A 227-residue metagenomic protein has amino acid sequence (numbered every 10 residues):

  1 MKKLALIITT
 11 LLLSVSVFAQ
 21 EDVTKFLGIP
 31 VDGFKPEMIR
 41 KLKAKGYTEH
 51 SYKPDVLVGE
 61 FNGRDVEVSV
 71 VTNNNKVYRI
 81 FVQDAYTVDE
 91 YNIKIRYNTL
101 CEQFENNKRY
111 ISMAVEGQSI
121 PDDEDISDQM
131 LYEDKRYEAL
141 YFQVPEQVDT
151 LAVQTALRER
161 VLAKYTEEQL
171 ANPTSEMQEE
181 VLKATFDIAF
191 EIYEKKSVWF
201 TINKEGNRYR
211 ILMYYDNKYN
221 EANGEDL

Functional and structural regions predicted by a protein language model:
M1-L4: Positively charged n-region of N-terminal signal peptides that target proteins for export
I7-S14: Bacterial N-terminal signal peptides
T9, L57-F61, M130-Y132: Short acidic-hydrophobic surface loop/beta-edge motif
V15-A19: Sec/Tat signal peptide C-region and signal peptidase I cleavage site
Q20-E49, Y86-L227: Non-cytosolic coordination micro-motifs
K25-M38, K53-K76: Accessory recognition modules or surfaces
H50-Y52, I80: Residue-level detector of high-confidence beta-strand sites
G59-N106: Mid-chain, structured segments of secreted extracytoplasmic proteins
